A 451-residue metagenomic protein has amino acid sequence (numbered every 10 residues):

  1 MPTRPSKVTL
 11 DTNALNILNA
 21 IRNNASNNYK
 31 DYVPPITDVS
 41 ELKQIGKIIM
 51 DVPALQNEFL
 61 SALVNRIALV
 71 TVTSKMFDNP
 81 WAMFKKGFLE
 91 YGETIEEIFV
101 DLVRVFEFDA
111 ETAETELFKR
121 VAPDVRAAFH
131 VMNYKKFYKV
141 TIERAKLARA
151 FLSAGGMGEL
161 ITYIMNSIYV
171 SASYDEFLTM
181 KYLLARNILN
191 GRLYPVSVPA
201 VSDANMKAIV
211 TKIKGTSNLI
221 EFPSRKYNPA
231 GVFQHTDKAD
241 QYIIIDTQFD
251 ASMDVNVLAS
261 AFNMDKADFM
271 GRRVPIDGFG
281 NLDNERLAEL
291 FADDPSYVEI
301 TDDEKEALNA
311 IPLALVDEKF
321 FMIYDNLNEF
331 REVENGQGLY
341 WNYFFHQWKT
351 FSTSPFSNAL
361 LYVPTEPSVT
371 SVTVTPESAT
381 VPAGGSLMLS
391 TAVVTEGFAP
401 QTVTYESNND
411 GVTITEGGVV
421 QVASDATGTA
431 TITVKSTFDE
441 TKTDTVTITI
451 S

Functional and structural regions predicted by a protein language model:
P2-N65, R272-P367: Extended, compositionally biased alpha-helical segments that mediate assembly or anchoring
Y32-V33, S74-M83, F177, L189 (+1 more regions): Short glycine-rich, low-complexity/disordered patches
E41, A208-I323: Extended oligomerization regions of viral-like shell subunits
Q56-V140: Assembly/oligomerization interface modules of large self-assembling protein complexes
I67, I168, A172, I213 (+1 more regions): Hydrophobic, Leu/Ile/Phe/Ala-enriched alpha-helical segments that form helix-helix packing faces
R126-V196, N342-F345: Long, contiguous amphipathic alpha-helices that act as assembly "spine/axial" helices in icosahedral shell and virion
V196-K212: Soluble, non-transmembrane alpha-helical interaction regions
P367-S451: Extracytoplasmic soluble-region selector
